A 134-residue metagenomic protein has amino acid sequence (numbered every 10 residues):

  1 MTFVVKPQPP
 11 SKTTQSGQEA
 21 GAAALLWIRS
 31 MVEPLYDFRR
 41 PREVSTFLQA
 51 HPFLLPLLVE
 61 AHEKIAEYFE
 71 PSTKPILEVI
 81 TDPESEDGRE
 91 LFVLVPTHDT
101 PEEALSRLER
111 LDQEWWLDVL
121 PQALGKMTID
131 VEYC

Functional and structural regions predicted by a protein language model:
M1-L35: Terminal low-complexity, intrinsically disordered regions
M1-V5, S85-D87, E102-C134: Acidic, proline/glycine-rich low-complexity IDRs
P7-Q8, S45-K74: Long, contiguous juxta-domain segments that are non-catalytic but functionally important
A24-P56: N-terminal presequence-like segments and adjacent domain-start helices
E33, E67-L91: Short edge beta-strands and adjacent turn/loop segments
F38-F47, P83-D99: Short glycine-rich, basic-tinged beta-strand/loop micro-motifs
I80, P96-T100, E132-C134: Short strand-loop junctions, especially beta-strand C-caps/beta-turns that link beta-sheets to coils or alpha-helices
